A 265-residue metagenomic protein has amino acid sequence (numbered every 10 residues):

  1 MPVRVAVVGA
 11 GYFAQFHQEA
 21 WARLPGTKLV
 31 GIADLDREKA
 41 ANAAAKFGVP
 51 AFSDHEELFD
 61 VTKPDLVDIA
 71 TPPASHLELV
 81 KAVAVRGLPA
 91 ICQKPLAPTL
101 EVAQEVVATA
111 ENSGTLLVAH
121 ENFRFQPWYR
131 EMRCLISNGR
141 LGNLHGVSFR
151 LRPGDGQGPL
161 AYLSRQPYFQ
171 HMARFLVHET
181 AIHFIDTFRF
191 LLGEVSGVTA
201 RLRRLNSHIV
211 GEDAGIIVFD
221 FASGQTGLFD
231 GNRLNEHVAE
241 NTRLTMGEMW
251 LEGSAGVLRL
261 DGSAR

Functional and structural regions predicted by a protein language model:
M1-F47: N-terminal Rossmann-like dinucleotide-binding module
V5, D36, F47-T109: Beta-loop-alpha module in the N-terminal Rossmann-like domain of NAD(P)-dependent dehydrogenases, especially those
T27-L29, P64, L144, V195: Core-facing hydrophobic residues within beta-strands of well-ordered domains
S53, C92, L117-A119, F229 (+1 more regions): Hydrophobic residues in well-ordered beta-strands that form the structural core
E105-F123, G142-V147: Rossmann-fold dehydrogenase core element
F123-I209: Predominantly a Rossmann-like dinucleotide-binding segment in NAD(P)-dependent oxidoreductases
I185-A264: Contiguous beta-strand/loop segments that form the cofactor/metal-binding neighborhood of enzyme cores
